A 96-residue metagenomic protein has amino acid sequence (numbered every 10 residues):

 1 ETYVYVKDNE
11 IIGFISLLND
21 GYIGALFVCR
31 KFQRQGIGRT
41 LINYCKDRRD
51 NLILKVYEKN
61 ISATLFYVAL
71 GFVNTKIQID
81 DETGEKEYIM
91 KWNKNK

Functional and structural regions predicted by a protein language model:
E1-K31, I42-Y44, K94: Acetyl-CoA-dependent GNAT
N9, G13, G36-G38, G71: Conserved phosphate-binding and hydrolysis motifs of nucleotide-dependent enzymes
V28, R34-D47, L65, A69: Conserved acetyl-CoA-binding loop-helix of GNAT-fold acetyltransferases
R39-T40, K59-K76, D80-E87: Conserved active-site alpha-helix within GNAT-family acetyltransferase domains
D47-K59: Conserved GNAT acetyl-CoA-binding A-motif
Y88-K96: Terminal substrate-recognition subdomain of acyl/acetyltransferases
